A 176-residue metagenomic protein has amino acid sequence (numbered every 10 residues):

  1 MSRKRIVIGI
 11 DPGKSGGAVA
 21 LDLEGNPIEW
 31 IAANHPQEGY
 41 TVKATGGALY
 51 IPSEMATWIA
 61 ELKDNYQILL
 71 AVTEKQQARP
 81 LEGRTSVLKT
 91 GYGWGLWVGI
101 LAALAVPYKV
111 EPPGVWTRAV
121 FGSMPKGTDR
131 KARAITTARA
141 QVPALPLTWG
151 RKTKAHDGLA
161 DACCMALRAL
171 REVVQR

Functional and structural regions predicted by a protein language model:
M1-R176: Phosphate- and other anionic-substrate recognition elements at nucleic-acid/protein interfaces
